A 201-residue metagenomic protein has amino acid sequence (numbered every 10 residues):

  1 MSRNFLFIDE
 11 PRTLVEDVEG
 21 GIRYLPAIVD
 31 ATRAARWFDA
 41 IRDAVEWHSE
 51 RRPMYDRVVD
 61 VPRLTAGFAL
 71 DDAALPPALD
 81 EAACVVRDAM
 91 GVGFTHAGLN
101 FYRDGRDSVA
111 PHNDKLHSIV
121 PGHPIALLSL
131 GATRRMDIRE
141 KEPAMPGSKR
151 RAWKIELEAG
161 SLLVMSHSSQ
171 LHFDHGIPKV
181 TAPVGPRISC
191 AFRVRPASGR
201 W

Functional and structural regions predicted by a protein language model:
M1-W201: Non-heme Fe(II) oxygenase metal-center motifs and adjacent flexible, charged/small-residue loops
